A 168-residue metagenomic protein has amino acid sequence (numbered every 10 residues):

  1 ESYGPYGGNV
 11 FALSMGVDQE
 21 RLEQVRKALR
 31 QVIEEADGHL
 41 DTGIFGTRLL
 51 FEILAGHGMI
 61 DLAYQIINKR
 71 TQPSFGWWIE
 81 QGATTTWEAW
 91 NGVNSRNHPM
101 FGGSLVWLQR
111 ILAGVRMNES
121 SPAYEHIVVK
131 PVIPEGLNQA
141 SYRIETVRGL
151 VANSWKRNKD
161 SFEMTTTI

Functional and structural regions predicted by a protein language model:
E1-T47, Q65, K69-Q72, G76-E88 (+1 more regions): Extended glycan-interaction surfaces of carbohydrate-active proteins
P5-G16, G43-A55, M100-R110, T166: Well-ordered alpha-helical segments within folded domains of soluble proteins
D61-I168: Non-catalytic C-terminal accessory modules of carbohydrate-active enzymes
